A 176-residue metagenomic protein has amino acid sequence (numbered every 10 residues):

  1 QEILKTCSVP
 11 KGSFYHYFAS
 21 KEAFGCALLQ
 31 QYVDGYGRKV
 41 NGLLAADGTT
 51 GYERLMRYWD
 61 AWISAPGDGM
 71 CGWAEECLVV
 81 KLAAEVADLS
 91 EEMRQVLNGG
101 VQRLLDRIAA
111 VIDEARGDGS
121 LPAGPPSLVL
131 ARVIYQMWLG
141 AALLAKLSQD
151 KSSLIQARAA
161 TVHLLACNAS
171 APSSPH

Functional and structural regions predicted by a protein language model:
Q1-Q31: Helix-turn-helix
A19-A23, A27, A45, T49 (+5 more regions): Residues in soluble alpha-helical coiled-coils and helical-bundle/repeat scaffolds
A27, N41-E75, S127-I134: Hydrophobic alpha-helical connector segments
L29, V33, R94-L105, A131: Amphipathic, non-transmembrane alpha-helical scaffold segments
R54, G69-E92: Amphipathic alpha-helical segments used for helix-helix packing
R57-D68, Q102-E114, D118, L128 (+3 more regions): C-terminal peripheral helix-coil segments that are non-catalytic and often amphipathic
